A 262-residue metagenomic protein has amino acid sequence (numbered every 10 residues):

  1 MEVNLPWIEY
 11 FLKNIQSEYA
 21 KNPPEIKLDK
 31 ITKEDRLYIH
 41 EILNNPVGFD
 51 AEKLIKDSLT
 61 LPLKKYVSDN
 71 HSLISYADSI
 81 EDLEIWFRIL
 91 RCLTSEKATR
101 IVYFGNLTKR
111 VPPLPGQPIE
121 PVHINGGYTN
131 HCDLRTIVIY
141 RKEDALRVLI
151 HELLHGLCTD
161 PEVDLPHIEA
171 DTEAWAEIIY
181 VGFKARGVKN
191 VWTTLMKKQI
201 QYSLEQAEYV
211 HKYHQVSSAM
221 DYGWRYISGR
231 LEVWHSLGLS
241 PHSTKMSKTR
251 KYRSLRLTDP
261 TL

Functional and structural regions predicted by a protein language model:
E2-P62: Short Lys/Arg-enriched alpha/beta "domain-start" segment
I8, D35-R36, A51, L83-W86 (+2 more regions): Short amphipathic alpha-helical segments that mediate assembly, nucleic-acid/protein binding, or membrane association
P24-D29, Q117, S217-G223: Short, polar loop/linker segments at the starts of domains and inter-domain junctions
E41-S72, Y76-L134, I139-E143, G182 (+1 more regions): Auxiliary, metal-adjacent structural segments of Zn-dependent hydrolase domains
I80, D144, P166-A170: Intrinsic disorder
R147-D160, A176: Active-site recognition of the HExxH zinc-binding catalytic motif
P161-V210: Post-HExxH zinc-binding segment in Zn-dependent metallohydrolases
K197-L262: Pan-zinc metallopeptidase signature
